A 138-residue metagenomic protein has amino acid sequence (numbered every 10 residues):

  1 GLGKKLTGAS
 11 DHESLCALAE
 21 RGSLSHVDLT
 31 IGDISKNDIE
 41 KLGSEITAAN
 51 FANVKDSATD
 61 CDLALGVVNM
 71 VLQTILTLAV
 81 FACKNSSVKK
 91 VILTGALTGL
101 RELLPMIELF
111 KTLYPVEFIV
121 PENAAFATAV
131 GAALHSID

Functional and structural regions predicted by a protein language model:
G1-I39: Glycine-rich phosphate-binding loop plus the immediately following alpha-helix
G1-T7, D11, F118-D138: Glycine-rich phosphate-binding/hydrolytic loop that grips phosphoryl groups
G3-K4, C16, L76, V80 (+3 more regions): Predominant activation on well-ordered alpha-helical scaffold segments within soluble catalytic domains
G3-S10, V71, I75, A79 (+2 more regions): Structural signal for hydrophobic packing residues in well-ordered secondary-structure cores of soluble enzyme domains
G43-K90, A125: Adenine-nucleotide phosphate-binding core of ATP-dependent small-molecule kinases
E45-K55, R101-Y114: Acidic-glycine-rich active-site phosphate/pyrophosphate-binding loop
V68, T74, K90, L97 (+2 more regions): Catalytic cores of soluble, metal-dependent hydrolases
F81-K84, V88-F110, A124-A125: Glycine-rich phosphate-binding loops at beta-strand->alpha-helix junctions
